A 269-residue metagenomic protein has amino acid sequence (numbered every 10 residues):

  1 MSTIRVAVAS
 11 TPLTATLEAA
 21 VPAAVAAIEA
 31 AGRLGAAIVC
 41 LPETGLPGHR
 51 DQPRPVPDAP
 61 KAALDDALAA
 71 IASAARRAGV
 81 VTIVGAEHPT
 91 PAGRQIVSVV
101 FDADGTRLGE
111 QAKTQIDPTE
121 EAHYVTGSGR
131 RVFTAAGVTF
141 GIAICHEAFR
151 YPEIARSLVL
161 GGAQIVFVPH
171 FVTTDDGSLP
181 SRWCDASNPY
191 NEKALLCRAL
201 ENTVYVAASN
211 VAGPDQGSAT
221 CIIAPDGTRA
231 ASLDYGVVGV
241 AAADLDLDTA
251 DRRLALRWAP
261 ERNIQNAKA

Functional and structural regions predicted by a protein language model:
M1-A7: Extreme N-terminal starter segment of soluble prokaryotic enzymes
V8-S10, L34-D58, P169-V172: Short, conserved active-site loops that position catalytic residues or coordinate cofactors/metal ions across diverse
S10-T16: Short polar catalytic/cofactor-binding loops
E29-G32, V159: Non-catalytic positions within long, well-ordered alpha-helices that form the structural scaffold/packing of enzyme
A63, A67-I83, F149-V238: CN hydrolase (nitrilase-like) catalytic-core segments centered on the catalytic cysteine and neighboring Lys/Glu
V84-A86, V97-V100, R131, T220-I222 (+1 more regions): Short beta-strand scaffold segments in enzyme catalytic cores
P89-P189, K193, R252-Q265: Active-site catalytic loop in hydrolytic enzyme cores
E110-A112, S232-L233, A242: Residue-level detector of high-confidence beta-strand sites
